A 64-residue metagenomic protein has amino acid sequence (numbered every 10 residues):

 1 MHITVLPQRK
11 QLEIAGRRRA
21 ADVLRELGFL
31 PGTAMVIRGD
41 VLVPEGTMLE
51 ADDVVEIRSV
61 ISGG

Functional and structural regions predicted by a protein language model:
M1-G63: Ubiquitin-like/PB1-type beta-grasp interaction modules and other compact soluble beta-rich domains
